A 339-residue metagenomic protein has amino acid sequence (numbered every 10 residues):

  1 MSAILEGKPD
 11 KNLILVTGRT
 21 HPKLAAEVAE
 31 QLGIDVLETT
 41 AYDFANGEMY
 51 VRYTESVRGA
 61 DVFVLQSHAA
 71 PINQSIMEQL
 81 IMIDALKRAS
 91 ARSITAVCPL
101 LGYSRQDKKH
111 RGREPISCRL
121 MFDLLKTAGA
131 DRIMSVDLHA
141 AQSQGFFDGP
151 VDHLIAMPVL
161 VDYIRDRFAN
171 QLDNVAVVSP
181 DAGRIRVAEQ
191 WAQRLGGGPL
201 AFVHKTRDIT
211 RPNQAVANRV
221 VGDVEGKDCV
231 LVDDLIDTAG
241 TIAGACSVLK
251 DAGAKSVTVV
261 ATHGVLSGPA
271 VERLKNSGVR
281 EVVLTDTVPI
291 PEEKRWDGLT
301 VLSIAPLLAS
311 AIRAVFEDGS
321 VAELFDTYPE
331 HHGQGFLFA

Functional and structural regions predicted by a protein language model:
M1-A339: PRPP-associated nucleotide enzymes
